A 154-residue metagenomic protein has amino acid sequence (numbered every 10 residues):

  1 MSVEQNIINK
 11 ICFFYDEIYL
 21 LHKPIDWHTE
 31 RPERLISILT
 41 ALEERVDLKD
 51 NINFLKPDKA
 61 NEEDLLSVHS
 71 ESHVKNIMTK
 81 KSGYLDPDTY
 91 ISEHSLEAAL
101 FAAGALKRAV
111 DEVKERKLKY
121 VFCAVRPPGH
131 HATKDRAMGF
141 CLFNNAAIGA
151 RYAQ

Functional and structural regions predicted by a protein language model:
M1-Q154: HDAC/HDAC-like amidohydrolase catalytic core signature
